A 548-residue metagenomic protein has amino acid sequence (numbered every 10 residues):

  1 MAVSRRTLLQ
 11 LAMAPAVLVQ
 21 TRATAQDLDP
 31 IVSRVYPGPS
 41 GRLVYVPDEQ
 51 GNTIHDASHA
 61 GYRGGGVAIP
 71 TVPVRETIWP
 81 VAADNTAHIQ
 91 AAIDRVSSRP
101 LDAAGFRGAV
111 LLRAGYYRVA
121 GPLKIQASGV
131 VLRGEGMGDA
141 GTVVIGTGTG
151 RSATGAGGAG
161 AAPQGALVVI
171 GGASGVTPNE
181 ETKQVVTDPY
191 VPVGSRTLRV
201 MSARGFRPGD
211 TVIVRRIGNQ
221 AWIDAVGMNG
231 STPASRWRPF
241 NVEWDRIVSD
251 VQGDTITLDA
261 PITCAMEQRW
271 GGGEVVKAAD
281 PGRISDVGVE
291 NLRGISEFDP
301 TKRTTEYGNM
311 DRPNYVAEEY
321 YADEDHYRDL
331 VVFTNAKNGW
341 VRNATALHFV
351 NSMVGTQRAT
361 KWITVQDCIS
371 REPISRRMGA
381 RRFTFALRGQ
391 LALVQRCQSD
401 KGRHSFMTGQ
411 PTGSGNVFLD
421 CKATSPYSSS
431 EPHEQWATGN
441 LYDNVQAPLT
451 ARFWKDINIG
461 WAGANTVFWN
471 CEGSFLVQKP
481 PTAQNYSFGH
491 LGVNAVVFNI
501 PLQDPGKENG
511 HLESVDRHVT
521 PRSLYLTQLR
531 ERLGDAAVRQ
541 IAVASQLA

Functional and structural regions predicted by a protein language model:
M1-T7: Twin-arginine (Tat) signal peptide motif
T7-Y321, H490-A548: Extracellular "leader-to-stem" segments immediately downstream of a signal peptide or signal-anchor in secreted/lumenal
L111, R118, K124, R133 (+11 more regions): Extracellular beta-strand solenoid repeats
P122-Q126, D139-V176, K277-G282, T301-D311 (+7 more regions): Glycine-rich beta-solenoid repeat tracts in large extracellular/virion proteins
G129, S285-S296, K337-H348, A359-S375 (+5 more regions): Right-handed parallel beta-helix
G218-D245, S249, E290-L393, F406: Right-handed parallel beta-helix
G415-A548: Gly/Ser/Thr/Ala-enriched C-terminal appendages of enzymes
